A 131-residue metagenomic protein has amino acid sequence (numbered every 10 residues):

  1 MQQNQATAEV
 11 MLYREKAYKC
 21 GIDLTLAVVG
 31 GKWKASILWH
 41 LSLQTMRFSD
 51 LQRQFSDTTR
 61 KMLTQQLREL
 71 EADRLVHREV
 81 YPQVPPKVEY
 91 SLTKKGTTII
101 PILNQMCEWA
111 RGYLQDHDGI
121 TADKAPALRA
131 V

Functional and structural regions predicted by a protein language model:
M1-A17, A72, H77, K94-V131: C-terminal regulatory/oligomerization modules of transcriptional regulators
Y13-M62, P82, E89, I120: N-terminal helix-turn-helix DNA-binding core of bacterial DNA-binding proteins
L26, W39, Q52, E71 (+1 more regions): A cross-family signal for key residues in well-ordered alpha-helices that form functional helical elements
Q44-T45, T58, L70, A110-Y113: The DNA-recognition helices of helix-turn-helix-type DNA-binding domains
Q66: Residues within the DNA-recognition helix of helix-turn-helix
E71-S91: Beta-hairpin "wing" of winged helix-turn-helix
